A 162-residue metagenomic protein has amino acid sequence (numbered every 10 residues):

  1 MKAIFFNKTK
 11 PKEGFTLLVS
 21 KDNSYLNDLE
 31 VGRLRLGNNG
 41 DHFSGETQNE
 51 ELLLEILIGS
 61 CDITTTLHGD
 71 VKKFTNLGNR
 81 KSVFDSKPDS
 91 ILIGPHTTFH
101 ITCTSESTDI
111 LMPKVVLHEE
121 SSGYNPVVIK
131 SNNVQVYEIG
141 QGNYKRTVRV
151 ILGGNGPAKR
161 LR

Functional and structural regions predicted by a protein language model:
M1-K10: Intrinsically disordered, low-complexity terminal regions
K10-G45, E51, Y137-R162: A short glycine-rich, His/Asp/Glu-containing loop-to-beta-strand
R35, V71-K73, T98-T102: Ser/Thr- (and often Asn-) enriched beta-sheet segments in non-cytosolic proteins
Q48-F74: Glycine- and acidic-residue-biased ligand/ion/polar-headgroup-sensing regions
T65-H96: Short acidic-glycine-tyrosine-enriched beta hairpin
D85-G140: Hydrophobic alpha-helical segments and helix pairs
